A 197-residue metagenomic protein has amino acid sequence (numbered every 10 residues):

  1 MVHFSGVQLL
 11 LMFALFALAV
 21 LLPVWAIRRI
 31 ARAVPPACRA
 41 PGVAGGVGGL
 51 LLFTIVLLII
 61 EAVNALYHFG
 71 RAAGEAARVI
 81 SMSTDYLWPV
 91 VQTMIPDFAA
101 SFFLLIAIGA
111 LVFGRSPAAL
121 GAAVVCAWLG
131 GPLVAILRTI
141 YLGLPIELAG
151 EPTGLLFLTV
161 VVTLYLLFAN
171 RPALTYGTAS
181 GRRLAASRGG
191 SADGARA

Functional and structural regions predicted by a protein language model:
M1-V7: Short, strongly hydrophobic alpha-helical membrane anchors
H3, A17-Y67: Cytosolic juxtamembrane helix and N-cap/initiation of the first transmembrane helix
F13-A26, S101, L105-I108, P132-I136 (+1 more regions): Hydrophobic core of alpha-helical transmembrane segments in multi-pass integral membrane proteins
V24-G45, I108-A123, V162-G190: Cytosolic juxtamembrane helix at the C-terminal end of the final transmembrane segment
L66-S81, V134-I146: Juxtamembrane "helix-exit" motif on the non-cytosolic side of transmembrane helices
T84-S101: A loop-to-helix transmembrane entry motif
A100-F103, A119-L142: Hydrophobic alpha-helical membrane segments
L144-G154: Non-cytosolic membrane-interface motifs at loop->transmembrane helix junctions
